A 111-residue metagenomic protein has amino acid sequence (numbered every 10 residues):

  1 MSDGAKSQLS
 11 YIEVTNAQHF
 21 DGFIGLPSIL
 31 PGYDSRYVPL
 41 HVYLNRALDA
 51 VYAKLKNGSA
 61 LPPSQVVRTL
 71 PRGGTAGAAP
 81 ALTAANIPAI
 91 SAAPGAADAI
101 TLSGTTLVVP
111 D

Functional and structural regions predicted by a protein language model:
M1-D111: C-terminal His-loop and adjacent cap/lid subdomain of alpha/beta-hydrolase
